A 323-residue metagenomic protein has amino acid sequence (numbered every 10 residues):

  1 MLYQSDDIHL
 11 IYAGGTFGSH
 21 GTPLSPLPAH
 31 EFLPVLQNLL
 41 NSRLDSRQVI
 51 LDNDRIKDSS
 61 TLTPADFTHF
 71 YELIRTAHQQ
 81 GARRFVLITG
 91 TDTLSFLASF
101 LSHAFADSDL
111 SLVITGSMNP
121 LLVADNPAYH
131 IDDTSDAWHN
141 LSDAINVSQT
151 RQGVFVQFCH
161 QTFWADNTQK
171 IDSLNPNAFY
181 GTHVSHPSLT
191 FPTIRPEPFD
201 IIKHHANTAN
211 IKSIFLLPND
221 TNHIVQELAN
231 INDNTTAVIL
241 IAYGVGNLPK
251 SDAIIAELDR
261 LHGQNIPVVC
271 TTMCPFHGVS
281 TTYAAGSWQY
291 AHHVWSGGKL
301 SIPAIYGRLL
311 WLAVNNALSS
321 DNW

Functional and structural regions predicted by a protein language model:
L2-W323: Active-site histidine-anchored catalytic micro-motif
